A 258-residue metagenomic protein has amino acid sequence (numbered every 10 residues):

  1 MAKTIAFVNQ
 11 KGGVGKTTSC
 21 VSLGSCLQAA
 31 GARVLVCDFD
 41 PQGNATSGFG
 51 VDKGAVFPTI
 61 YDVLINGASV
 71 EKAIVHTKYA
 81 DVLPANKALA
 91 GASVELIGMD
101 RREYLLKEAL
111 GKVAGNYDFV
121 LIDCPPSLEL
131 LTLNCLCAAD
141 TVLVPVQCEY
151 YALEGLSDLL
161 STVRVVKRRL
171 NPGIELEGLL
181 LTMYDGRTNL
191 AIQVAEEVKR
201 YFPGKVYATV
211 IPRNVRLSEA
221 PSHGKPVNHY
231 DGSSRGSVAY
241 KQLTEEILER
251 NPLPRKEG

Functional and structural regions predicted by a protein language model:
M1-G258: P-loop NTP-binding core
